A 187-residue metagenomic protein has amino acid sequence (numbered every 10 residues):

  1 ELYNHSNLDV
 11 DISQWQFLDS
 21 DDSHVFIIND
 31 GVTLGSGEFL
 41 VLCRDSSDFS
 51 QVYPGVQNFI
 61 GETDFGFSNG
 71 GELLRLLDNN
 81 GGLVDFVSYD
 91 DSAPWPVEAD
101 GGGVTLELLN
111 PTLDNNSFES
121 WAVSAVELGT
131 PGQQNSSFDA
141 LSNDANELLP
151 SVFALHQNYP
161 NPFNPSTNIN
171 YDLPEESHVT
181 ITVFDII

Functional and structural regions predicted by a protein language model:
E1-F118, V123-T130, F138: Activation on beta-sandwich/Ig-like modules and their edge loops
Y3-L8, N79, P165, D172-E176 (+1 more regions): Short solvent-exposed strand-capping/beta-turn motif centered on an Asx-Ser/Thr pair
N29, P54, P96, G132-Q133 (+3 more regions): Proline-rich low-complexity regions
I60, D185-I187: Charged, glycine-enriched surface loops/patches that mediate electrostatic binding to polyanionic ligands
N135-L141: Alpha-helical scaffolds that organize eukaryotic protein assemblies
S142-Y159, F163-V183: Glycine-centered coil/turn sites that cap beta-strands in beta-rich domains
